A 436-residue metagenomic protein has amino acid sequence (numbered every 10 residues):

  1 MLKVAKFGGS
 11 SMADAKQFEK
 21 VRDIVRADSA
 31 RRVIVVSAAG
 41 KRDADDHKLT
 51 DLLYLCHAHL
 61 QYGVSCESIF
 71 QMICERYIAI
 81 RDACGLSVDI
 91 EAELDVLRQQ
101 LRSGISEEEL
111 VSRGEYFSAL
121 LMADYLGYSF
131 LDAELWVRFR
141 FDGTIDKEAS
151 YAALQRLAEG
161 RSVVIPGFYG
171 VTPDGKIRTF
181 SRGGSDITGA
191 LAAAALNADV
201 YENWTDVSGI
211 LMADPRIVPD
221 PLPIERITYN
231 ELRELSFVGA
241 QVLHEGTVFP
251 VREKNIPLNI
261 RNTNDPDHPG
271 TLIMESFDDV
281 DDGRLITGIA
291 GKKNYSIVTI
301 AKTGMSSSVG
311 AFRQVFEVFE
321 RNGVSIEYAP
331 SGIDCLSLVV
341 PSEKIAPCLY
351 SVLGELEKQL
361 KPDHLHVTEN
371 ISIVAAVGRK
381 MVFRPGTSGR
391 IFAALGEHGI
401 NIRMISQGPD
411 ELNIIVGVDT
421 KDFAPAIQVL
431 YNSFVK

Functional and structural regions predicted by a protein language model:
M1-L243, V248, P341, G417-D419: Nucleotide/pyrophosphate-binding catalytic subdomain
S37-C56, L211, I260-D279, I333 (+1 more regions): Terminal amphipathic helices with adjacent charged low-complexity linkers/tails
F130-D132, I260, Y328, M404: A structural preference for short, hydrophobic beta-strand core positions in alpha/beta folds
W136-R138, S208-I210, P266, D334 (+1 more regions): Positions that flank functional sites
H244, N255-N262: Acidic/polar loop patches that form or flank catalytic/metal-binding clefts of enzymes that bind anionic ligands
P269-K436: A conserved regulatory-domain signal marking ACT and ACT-like small-molecule sensing domains and adjacent regulatory
